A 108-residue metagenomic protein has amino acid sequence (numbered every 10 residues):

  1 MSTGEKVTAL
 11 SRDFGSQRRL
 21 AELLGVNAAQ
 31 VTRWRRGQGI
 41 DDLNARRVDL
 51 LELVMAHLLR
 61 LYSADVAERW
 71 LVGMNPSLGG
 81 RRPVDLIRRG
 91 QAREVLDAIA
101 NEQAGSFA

Functional and structural regions predicted by a protein language model:
M1-A108: Non-transmembrane "mature" sequence context
